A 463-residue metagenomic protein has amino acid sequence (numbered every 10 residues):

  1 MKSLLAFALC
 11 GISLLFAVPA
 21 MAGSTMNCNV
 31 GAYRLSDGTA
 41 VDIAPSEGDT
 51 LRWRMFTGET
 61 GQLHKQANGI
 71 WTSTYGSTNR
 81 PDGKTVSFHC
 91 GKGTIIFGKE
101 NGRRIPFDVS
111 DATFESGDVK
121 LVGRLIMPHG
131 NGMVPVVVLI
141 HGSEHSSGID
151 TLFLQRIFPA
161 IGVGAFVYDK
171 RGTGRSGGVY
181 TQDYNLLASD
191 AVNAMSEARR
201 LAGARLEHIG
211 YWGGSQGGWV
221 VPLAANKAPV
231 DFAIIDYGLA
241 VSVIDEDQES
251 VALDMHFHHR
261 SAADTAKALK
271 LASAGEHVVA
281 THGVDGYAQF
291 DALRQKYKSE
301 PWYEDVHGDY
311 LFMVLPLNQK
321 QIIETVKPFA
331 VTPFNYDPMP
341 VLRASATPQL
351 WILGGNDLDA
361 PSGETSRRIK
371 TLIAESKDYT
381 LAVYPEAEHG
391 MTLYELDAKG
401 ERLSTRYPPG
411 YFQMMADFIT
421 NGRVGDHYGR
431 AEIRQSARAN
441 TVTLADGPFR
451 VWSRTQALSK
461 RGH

Functional and structural regions predicted by a protein language model:
I95-G130: N-terminal cap/lid segment of alpha/beta-hydrolase-fold proteins
M133-G142: Short beta-strand element of the alpha/beta-hydrolase
E144-R156, K170, G363: The serine-hydrolase catalytic nucleophile loop
F158-R175: Conserved alpha/beta-hydrolase
Q182-L201: Alpha/beta-hydrolase active-site loop
E197-G203, E207-F257: Primarily recognizes the serine-hydrolase "nucleophile elbow" in alpha/beta-hydrolase and SGNH/GDSL folds
D236-P340: Accessory cap/linker subdomain of secreted extracellular hydrolases
S345, W351-L353: Short beta-strand/loop motif that positions the catalytic acidic residue of the alpha/beta-hydrolase fold
